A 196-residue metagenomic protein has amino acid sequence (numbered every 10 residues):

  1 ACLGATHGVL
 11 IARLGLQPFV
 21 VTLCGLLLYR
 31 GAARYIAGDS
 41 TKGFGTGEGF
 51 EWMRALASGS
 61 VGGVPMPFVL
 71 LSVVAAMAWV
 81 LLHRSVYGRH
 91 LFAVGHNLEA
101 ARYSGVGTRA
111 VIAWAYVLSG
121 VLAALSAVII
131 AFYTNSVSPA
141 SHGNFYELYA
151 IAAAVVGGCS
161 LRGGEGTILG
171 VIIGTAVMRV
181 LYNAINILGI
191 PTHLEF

Functional and structural regions predicted by a protein language model:
A1-L26, I173-V177: Alpha-helical transmembrane segments within multi-pass membrane transporters and channels
G4, A123, T134, S138-F196: Transmembrane alpha-helical segments in multi-pass inner-membrane proteins
G4, L10, L28, L91 (+4 more regions): Terminal peptide-recognition signature
L10-L16, R84, L161-L169: Membrane-helix interface "capping/anchor" motifs
L14, P18-S85, V111-W114, Y133-H142 (+1 more regions): Transmembrane helix-bundle core of multi-pass membrane transporters and related energy-transducing complexes
V20, G107-A131: Transmembrane alpha-helices
R30-A33, L70-V80, Y116-A127, A154-G158 (+1 more regions): Hydrophobic core segments of alpha-helical transmembrane domains in multi-pass membrane transport and ion-translocation
M77-V117: Membrane-helix/interface signature in polytopic inner-membrane proteins
